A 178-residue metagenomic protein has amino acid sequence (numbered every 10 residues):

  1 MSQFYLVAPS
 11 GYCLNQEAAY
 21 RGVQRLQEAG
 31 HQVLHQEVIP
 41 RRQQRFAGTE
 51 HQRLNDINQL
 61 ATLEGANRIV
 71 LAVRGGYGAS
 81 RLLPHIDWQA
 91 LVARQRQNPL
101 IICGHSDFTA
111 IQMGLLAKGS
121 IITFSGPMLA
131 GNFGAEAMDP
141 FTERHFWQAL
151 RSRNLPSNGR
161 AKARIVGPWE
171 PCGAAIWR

Functional and structural regions predicted by a protein language model:
M1-A66: ATP/NTP phosphate-donor binding region
Q16, S80-L83, Q112-G114, A135: Short glycine-/acidic-enriched loop or helix-start segments at secondary-structure transitions that form or flank
V33, I69-L71, C103: Structural motif
L60, G114, C172-G173: Hydrophobic structural segments
L71-H85, H105: N-terminal glycine-rich "phosphate-gripper" loop used for MgATP/nucleotide binding and carboxylate activation
W88-G114, I122-L129: Short, acidic/small-residue loops that bind anionic groups at enzyme active sites
I121-R178: Conserved anion/nucleotide-ligand pocket segment
